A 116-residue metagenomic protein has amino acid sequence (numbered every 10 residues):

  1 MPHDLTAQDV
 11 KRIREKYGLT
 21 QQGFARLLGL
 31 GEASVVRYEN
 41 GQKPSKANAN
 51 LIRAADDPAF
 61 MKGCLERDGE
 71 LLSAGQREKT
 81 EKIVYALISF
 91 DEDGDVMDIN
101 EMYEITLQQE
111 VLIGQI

Functional and structural regions predicted by a protein language model:
M1-A47: Extended interfacial segments that mediate partner engagement and assembly in macromolecular machines
L51: Short functional hotspots where side chains directly engage DNA or cofactors
A54-I116: Long C-terminal interaction/binding lobes of large macromolecular proteins
